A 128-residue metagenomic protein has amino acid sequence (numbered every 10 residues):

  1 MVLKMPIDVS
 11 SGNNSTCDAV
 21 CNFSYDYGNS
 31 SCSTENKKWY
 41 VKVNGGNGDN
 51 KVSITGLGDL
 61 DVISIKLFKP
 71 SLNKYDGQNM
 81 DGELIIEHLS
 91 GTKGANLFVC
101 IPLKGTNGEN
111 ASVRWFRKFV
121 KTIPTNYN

Functional and structural regions predicted by a protein language model:
M1-N128: Alpha-carbonic anhydrase
